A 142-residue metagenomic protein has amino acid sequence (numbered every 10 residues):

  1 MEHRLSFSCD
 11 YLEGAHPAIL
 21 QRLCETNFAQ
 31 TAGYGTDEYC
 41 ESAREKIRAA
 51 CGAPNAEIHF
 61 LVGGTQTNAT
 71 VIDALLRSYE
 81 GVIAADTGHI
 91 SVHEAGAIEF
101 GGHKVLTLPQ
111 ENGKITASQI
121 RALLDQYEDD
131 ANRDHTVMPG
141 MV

Functional and structural regions predicted by a protein language model:
M1-F7, Q21: Pyridoxal 5′-phosphate
L5, E57-H59, E80-V82, L106 (+1 more regions): Structural motif
H16-G64, D86-T87, S91, A97: Conserved N-terminal alpha-helix of the aminotransferase class I/II PLP-enzyme fold
A50-A53, L75, A97-F100, N132-V137: Solvent-exposed alpha-helices and their adjacent loops that cap or buttress functional pockets in soluble metabolic
N55-L76, L106-G113: Conserved core of the PLP fold type I
A74-V92: Conserved PLP-anchoring active-site segment centered on the Schiff-base-forming lysine
G102-V142: PLP-dependent aminotransferase-class I/II
